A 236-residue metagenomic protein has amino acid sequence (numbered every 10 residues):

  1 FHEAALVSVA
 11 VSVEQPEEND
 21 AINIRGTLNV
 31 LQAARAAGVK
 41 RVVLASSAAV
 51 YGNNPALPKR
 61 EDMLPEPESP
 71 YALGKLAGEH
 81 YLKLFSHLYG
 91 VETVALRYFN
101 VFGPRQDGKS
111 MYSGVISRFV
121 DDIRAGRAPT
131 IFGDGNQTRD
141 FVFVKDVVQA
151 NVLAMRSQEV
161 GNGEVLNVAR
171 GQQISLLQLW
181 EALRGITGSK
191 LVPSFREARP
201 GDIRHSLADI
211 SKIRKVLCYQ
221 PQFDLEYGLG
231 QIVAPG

Functional and structural regions predicted by a protein language model:
F1-V101, K145, Y219, F223: N-terminal Rossmann-like NAD(P)+-binding domain of SDR-like oxidoreductases, especially those catalyzing
A10, A56, V120-D121, S157-Q158: Short secondary-structure boundary/capping segments
A34, S86, D122-I123, R184: A generic structural signal for well-ordered alpha-helical segments
P70, G78, Y112, L176 (+1 more regions): Conserved donor sugar-nucleotide recognition element shared by glycan-biosynthetic enzymes
A77, Y81, F85, V115 (+2 more regions): Hydrophobic alpha-helix immediately C-terminal to the catalytic Tyr-X-X-X-Lys motif of short-chain
G103-R105: Short beta-strand->alpha-helix junction loop in the catalytic core of nucleotide-activated group-transfer enzymes
G108-V115: Conserved catalytic loops of nucleotide-sugar-dependent glycosyltransferases that act on lipid-linked
I123-G236: C-terminal substrate-binding subdomain of Rossmann-fold SDR/epimerase-dehydratase oxidoreductases
